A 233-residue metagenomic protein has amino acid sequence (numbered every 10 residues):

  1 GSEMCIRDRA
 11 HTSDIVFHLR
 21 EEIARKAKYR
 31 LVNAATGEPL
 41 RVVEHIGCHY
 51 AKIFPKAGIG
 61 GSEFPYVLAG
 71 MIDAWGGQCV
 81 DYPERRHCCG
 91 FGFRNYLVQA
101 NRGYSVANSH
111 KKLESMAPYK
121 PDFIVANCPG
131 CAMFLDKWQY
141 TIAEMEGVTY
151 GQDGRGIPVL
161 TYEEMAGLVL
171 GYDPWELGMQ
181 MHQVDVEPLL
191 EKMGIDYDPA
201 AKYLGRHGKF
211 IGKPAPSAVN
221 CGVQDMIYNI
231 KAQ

Functional and structural regions predicted by a protein language model:
G1-I6: Short, small-residue-biased leader/transition segments that mark boundaries at the very start of proteins
R7-I23, E146-H182: Short, flexible loop segments at boundaries between secondary-structure elements
S13-K28, K52-G70: Active-site glycine- and acidic-residue-rich loops that bind and position anionic ligands or nucleotide-like cofactors
K28-V32, E38-R41, G47-Y50, E163-Q233: C-terminal capping/extension of enzyme domains
H49, W75-N101: Short connector loops at secondary-structure junctions
F91-R94, L135-A143, P174: Histidine/acidic-residue-rich catalytic or RNA/ligand-binding cores of hydrolases and nuclease-related proteins
Y104-D122: A short, acidic, amphipathic alpha-helical segment used as a generic capping/interface helix at domain edges
N127-C128: Helix N-cap/beta->alpha junction signal
